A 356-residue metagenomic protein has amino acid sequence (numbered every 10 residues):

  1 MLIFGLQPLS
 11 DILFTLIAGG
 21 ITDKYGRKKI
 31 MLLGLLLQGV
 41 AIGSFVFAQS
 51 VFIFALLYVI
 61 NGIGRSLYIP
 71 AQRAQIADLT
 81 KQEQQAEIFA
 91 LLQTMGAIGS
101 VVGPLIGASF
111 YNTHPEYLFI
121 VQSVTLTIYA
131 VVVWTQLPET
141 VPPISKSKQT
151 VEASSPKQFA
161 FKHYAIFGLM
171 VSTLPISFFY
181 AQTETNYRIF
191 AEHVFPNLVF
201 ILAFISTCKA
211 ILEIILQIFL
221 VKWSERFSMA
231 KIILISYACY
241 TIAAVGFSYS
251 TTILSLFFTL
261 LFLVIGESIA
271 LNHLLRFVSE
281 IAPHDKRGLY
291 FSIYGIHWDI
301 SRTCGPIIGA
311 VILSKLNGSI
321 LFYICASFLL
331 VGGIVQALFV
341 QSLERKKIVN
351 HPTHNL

Functional and structural regions predicted by a protein language model:
P8-L16, S100-V101, A210-I218, R302-T303: Residue-level signature of mid-helix packing/kink "hotspots" within the transmembrane helices of 12-pass Major
F14-G26, Q217-S228: Helix-to-loop junctions at the C-terminal end of transmembrane segments in multipass secondary transporters
K29-G43, K231-V245: Structural signature of the two symmetry-related core transmembrane helices
V59-G96: Cytoplasmic helix-loop-helix junction between adjacent transmembrane helices in 12-TM secondary transporters
L118-W134, F322-L338: Symmetry-related core transmembrane helices of the 12-TM Major Facilitator Superfamily/SLC fold
V133-S147, L338-V349: Helix-loop junctions on the cytosolic side of multi-pass membrane transporters, especially the intracellular loop
E139-L169, L356: Juxtamembrane intracellular "pre-TM" segments in multi-pass secondary transporters
T185-I201: Short amphipathic helix-loop junctions that connect adjacent transmembrane helices in Major Facilitator Superfamily/SLC
